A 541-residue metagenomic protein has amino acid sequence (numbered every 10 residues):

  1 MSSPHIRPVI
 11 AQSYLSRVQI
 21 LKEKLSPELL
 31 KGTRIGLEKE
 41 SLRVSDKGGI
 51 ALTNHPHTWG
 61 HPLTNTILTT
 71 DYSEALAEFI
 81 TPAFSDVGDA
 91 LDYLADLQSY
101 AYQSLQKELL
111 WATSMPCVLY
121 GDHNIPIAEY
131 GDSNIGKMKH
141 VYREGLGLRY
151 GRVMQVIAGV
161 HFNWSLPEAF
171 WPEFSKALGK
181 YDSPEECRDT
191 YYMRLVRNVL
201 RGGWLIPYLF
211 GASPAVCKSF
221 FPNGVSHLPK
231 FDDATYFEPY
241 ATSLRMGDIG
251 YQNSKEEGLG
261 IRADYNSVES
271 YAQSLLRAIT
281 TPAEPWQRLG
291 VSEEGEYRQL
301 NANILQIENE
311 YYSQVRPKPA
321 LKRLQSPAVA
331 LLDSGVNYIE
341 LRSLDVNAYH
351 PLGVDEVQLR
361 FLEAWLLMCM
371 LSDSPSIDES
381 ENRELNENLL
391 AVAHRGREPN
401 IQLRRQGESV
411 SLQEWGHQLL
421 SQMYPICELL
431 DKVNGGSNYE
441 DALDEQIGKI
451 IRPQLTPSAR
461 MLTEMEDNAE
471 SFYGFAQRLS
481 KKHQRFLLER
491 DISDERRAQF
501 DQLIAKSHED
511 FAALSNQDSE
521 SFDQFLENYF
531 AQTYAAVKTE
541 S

Functional and structural regions predicted by a protein language model:
S2-G147, M154-V160, C187-R197, R201: Terminal catalytic/cofactor-binding subdomain
K22-E23, G131, I135-L148, R152 (+5 more regions): Loop-rich catalytic cores of soluble enzymes, especially ATP-dependent carboxylate-amine ligases and other
G36, D92, D96, K137 (+8 more regions): Generic recognition of stable, solvent-exposed alpha-helical segments in well-folded globular domains
E40-L42, M154-P167, Y338-D345: Histidine-centered divalent-metal-coordination microenvironment in nucleic-acid enzymes
L52-H55, L91, N124, F174-S175 (+3 more regions): Short conserved micro-motifs at the rims of enzyme active sites and ligand-binding pockets
P116-V118, C217-F220, N382-V392, Y439-I450: A glycine-rich phosphate-binding loop feature that marks nucleotide/adenosyl-phosphate handling sites
L332-D333, I339-C427, D431: Substrate-recognition/cap regions that form aromatic- and gly/pro-loop-enriched pockets for small-molecule ligands
V433-S541: Extended, compositionally biased alpha-helical segments that mediate assembly or anchoring
